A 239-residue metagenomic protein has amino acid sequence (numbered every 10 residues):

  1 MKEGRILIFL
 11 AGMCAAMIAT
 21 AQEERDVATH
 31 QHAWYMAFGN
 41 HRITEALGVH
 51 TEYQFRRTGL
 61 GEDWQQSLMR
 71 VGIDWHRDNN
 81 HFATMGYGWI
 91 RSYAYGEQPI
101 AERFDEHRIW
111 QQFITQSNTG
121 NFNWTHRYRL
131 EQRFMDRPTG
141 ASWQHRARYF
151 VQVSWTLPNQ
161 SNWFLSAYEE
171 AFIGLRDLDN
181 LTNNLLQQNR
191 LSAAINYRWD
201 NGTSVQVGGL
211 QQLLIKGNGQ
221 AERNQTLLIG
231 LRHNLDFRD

Functional and structural regions predicted by a protein language model:
A16-A19: N-terminal signal peptide c-region/cleavage motif recognized by signal peptidases
E23-R77, F82: Start-of-domain marker
Q31-A33, Q65-S67, D105-I109, A141-A147 (+2 more regions): Residues that define the transmembrane beta-barrel architecture of outer-membrane proteins
A37, R70-V71, Q111-F113, Y149-V153 (+2 more regions): Membrane-embedded beta-strands of outer-membrane beta-barrel proteins, especially the hydrophobic/small aromatic
H41, W75, T115-S117, W155-L157 (+2 more regions): Residue-level signature of outer-membrane beta-barrel architecture
E45-T51, N80-M85, G120-W124, Q160-F164 (+2 more regions): Repeated loop/turn-to-beta-strand initiation elements of outer-membrane beta-barrel proteins
T51-F55, M85-W89, H126-Q132, A167-A171 (+1 more regions): Transmembrane beta-barrel strands of outer-membrane/channel proteins
W110-F113, R223-D239: Outer-membrane beta-barrel "beta-signal"
